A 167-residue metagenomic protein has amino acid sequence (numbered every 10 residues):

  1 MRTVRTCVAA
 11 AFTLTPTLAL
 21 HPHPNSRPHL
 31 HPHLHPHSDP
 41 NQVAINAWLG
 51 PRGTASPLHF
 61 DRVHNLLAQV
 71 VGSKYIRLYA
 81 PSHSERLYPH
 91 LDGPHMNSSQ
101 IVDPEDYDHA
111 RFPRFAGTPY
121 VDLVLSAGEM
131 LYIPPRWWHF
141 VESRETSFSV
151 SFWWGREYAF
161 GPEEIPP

Functional and structural regions predicted by a protein language model:
M1-M130, W138-P167: N-terminal accessory scaffold of Fe(II)-dependent oxygenases
